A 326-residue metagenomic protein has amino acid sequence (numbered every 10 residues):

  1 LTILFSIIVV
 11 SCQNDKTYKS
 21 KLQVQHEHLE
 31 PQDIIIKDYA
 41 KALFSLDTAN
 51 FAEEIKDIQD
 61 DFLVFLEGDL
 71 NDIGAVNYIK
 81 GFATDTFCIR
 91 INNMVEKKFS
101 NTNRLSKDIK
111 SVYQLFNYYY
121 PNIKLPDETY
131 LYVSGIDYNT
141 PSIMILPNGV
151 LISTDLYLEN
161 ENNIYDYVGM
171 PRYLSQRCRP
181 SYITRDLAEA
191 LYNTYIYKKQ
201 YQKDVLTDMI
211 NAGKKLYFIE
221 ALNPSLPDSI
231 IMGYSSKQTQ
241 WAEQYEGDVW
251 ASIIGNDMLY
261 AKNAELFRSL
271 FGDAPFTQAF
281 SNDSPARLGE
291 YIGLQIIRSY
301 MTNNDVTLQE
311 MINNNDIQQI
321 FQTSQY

Functional and structural regions predicted by a protein language model:
L1-I3: Sec-dependent signal peptide recognition, specifically the positively charged N-region followed immediately by
I8-S11: C-terminal motif of bacterial Sec signal peptides marking the signal peptidase cleavage site
Q13-F87: N-terminal mature-domain "stem" immediately C-terminal to a signal peptide or N-terminal signal-anchor/transmembrane
D38, S111, L115, G213 (+3 more regions): Extracytoplasmic/secreted proteins, especially bacterial periplasmic and envelope-associated proteins
F44, L63, E67, N117-P121 (+4 more regions): Sec-exported extracytoplasmic/periplasmic mature domains
K80-T239, Q309, N313: Acidic/His-rich structured neighborhood in mature extracellular/periplasmic domains
L216-F276: Acidic/His/Gly-enriched intrinsically disordered linker/tail segments that often contain short helix/coil "MoRF-like"
Y260-Y326: C-terminal soluble interaction/assembly domains
